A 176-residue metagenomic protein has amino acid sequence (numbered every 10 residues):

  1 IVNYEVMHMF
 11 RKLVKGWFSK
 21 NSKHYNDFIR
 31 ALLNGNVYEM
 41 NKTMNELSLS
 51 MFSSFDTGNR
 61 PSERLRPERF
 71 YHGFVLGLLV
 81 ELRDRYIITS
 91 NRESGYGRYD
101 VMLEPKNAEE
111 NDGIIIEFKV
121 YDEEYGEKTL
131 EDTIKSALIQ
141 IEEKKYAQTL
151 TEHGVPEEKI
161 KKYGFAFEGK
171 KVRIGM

Functional and structural regions predicted by a protein language model:
I1-K145, V172-M176: Extended alpha-helical interface modules used as scaffolds for assembling large macromolecular complexes
T149-M176: Domain-level recognition of nuclease-like catalytic cores that cleave nucleotide substrates
